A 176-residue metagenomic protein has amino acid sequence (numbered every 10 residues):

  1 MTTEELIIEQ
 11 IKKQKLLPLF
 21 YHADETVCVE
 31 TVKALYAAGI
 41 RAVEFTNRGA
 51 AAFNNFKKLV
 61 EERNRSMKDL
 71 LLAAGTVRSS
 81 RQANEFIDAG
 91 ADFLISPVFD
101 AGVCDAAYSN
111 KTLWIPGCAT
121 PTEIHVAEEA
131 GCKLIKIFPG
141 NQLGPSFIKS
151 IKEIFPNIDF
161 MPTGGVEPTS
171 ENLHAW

Functional and structural regions predicted by a protein language model:
M1-R81, E85-A89, S109, N157: Conserved N-terminal beta1-alpha1 strand-loop-helix module at the mouth
I8-K12, E129, K152-I154, W176: Solvent-exposed alpha-helices and their adjacent loops that cap or buttress functional pockets in soluble metabolic
L19-Y21, A42-A50, D69-R78, A91-F99 (+3 more regions): Catalytic beta/alpha-barrel core
T26, A50-N54, S80-R81, A101-G102 (+3 more regions): Short alpha-helical
V32, F53-V60, A83, C104 (+3 more regions): Generic structural signal for well-ordered alpha-helices, preferentially at hydrophobic/aromatic core positions
K58-E61, S109-T112, A130-K133, S150-K152: Short low-complexity, flexible loop/linker segments enriched in glycine and/or proline with clustered acidic
S79-A89, T122-G131, F147, E167-W176: Catalytic cores of alpha/beta
A101, L134-W176: Active-site/ligand-binding-proximal alpha/beta "capping" segment
